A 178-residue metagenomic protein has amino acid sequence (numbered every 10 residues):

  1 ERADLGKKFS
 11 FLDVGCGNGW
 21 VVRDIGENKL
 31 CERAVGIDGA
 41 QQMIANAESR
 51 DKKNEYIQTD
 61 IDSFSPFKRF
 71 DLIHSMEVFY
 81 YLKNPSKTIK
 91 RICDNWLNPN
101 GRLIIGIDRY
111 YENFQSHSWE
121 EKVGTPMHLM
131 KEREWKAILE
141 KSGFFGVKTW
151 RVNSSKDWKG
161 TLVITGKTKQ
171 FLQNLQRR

Functional and structural regions predicted by a protein language model:
E1-K7: Conserved alpha-helix/loop element of class I SAM-dependent methyltransferases that forms part of the SAM/SAH-binding
L12-S63: Class I SAM-dependent methyltransferase SAM/SAH-binding core
H74: A conserved beta-strand element that flanks and buttresses the S-adenosyl-L-methionine
S86-P99: A short glycine-rich, Lys/Arg-flanked "PGG" loop and its adjoining helix->strand segment in the class I
N100-I107: Conserved beta-strand signature within the Rossmann-like core of class I S-adenosyl-L-methionine
D108-P126: Short, glycine-/aromatic-enriched active-site segment of Class I SAM-dependent methyltransferases
M127-S142: Short alpha-helix
R151-R178: Core SAM-dependent methyltransferase catalytic element
